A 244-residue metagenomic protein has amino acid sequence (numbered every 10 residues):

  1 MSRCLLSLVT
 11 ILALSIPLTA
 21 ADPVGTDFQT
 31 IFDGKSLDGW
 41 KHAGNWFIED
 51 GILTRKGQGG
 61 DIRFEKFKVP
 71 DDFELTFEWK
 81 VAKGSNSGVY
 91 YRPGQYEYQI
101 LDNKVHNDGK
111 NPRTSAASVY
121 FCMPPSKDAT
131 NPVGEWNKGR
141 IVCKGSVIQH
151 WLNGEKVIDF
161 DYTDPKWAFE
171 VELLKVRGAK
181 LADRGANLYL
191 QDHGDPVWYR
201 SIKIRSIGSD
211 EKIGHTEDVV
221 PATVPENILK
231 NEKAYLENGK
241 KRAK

Functional and structural regions predicted by a protein language model:
M1-C4: Positively charged n-region of N-terminal signal peptides that target proteins for export
S7-P17: Bacterial N-terminal signal peptides
A20-K244: Carbohydrate-interacting regions of secretory-pathway proteins
